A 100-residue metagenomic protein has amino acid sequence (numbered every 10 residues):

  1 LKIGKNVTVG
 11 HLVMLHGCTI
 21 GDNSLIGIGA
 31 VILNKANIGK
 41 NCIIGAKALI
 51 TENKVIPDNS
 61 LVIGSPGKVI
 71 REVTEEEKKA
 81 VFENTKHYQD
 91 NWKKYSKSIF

Functional and structural regions predicted by a protein language model:
L1-V62, G67-V69: Structural signal for interior beta-strand "rungs" in well-ordered beta-sheet cores of soluble enzyme domains
I3-V9, V13-M14, L61-F100: C-terminal segments of enzyme domains that contribute to small-molecule binding surfaces
